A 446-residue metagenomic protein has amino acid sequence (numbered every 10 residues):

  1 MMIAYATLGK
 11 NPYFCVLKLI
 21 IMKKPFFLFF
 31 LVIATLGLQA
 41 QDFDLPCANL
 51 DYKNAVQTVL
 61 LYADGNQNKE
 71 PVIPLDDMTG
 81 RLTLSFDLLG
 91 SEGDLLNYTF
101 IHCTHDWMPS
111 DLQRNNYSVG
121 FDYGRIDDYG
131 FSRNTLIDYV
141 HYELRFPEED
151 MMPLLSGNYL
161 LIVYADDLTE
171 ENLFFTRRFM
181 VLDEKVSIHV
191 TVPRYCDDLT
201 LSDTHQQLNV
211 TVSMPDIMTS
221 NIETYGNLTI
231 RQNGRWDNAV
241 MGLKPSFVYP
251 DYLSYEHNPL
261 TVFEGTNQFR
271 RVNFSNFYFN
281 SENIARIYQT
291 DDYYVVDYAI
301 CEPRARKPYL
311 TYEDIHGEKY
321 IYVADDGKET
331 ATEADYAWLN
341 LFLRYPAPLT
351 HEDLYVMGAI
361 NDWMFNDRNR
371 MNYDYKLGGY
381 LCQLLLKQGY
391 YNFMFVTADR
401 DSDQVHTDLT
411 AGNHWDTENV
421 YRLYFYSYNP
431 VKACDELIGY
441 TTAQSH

Functional and structural regions predicted by a protein language model:
M1-D44: Bacterial Sec-dependent N-terminal signal peptides
Q41-D76, D183-L199, I315-K328: Short, compositionally biased P/S/T/A/G/V-rich stretches that sit at domain boundaries
D44-N49, V181-H205, W415-I438: Low-complexity, Pro/Ser/Thr- and charge-rich linker/hinge segments at domain boundaries
D51-H102, T200-M214, K328-L341: Contiguous beta-strand segments within globular domains
H105-W107, M151, A165-F174, N276-N283 (+1 more regions): Short acidic/polar inter-strand loop motif in beta-rich domains
V119-E143, W236-P245, N340-Q388, R400-P430: Aromatic-rich carbohydrate-binding modules that target alpha-glucans
D138-M151, S156-D166: Ligand-binding face of N-terminal immunoglobulin V-set domains in extracellular IgSF glycoproteins
Y298-T350, I438-Q444: Basic K/R-rich, polyanion-interacting modules in nucleoproteins and related proteins
